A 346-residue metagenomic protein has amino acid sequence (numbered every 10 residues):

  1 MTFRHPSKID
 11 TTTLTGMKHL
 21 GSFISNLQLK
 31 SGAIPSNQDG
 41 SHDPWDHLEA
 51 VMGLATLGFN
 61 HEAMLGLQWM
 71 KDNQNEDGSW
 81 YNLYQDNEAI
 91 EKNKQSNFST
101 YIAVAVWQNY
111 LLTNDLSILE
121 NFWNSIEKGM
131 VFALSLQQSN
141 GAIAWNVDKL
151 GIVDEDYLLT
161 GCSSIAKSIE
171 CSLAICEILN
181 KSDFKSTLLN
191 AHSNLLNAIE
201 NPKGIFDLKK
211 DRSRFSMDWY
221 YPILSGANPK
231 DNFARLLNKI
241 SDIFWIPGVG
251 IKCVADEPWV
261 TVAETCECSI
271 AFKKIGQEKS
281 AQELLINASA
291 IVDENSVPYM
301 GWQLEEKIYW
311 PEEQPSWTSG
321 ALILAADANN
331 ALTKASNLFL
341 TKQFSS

Functional and structural regions predicted by a protein language model:
M1-D10, L48-E62, Y101-I118, S164-K181 (+3 more regions): Well-ordered alpha-helical scaffold segments within catalytic/enzyme domains
M1-W45, T56-W80, A133-N140, S193-N194 (+5 more regions): Low-complexity, Ser/Thr/Pro/Gly-enriched N-terminal "stalk/linker" regions
F3-H5, T11-L14, K18-H19, G40-D43 (+3 more regions): Extended ligand-binding clefts on enzyme/binding-domain cores
K8, D43-H47, V51-Q137, C162 (+2 more regions): Aromatic-rich carbohydrate-recognition surfaces in CAZymes
L29, N75, L111, V131 (+5 more regions): Sec-exported extracytoplasmic/periplasmic mature domains
K30-S31, E76-D77, L116, S139-N140 (+7 more regions): Alpha-solenoid repeat scaffolds
D39, N82-A89, W145-I152, K252-C253 (+1 more regions): Short linear capping/connector segments at secondary-structure termini
D39, P229-K239, C253-E264, I270-K274 (+1 more regions): CBM-like carbohydrate-recognition segments
